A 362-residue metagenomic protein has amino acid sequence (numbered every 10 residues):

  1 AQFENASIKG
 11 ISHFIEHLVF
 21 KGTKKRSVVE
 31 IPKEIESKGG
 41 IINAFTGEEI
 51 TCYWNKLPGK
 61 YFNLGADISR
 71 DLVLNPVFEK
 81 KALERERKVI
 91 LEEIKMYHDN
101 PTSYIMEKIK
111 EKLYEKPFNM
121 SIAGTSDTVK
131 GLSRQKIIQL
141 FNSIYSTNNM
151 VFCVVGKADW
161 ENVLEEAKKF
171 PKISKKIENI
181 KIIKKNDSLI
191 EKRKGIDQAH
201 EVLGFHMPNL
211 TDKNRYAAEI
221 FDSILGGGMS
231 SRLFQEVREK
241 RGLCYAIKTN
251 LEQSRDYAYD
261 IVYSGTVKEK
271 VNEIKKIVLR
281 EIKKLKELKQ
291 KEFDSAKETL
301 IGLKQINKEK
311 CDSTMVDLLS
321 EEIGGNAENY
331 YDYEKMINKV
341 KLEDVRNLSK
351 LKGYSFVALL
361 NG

Functional and structural regions predicted by a protein language model:
A1-I35, I109, K213-L225, L233-V237: Active/ligand-binding-proximal structured segments within catalytic/core domains that scaffold catalytic residues
A1-Q2, I173, K184-K185, Y333: A glycine- and charged-residue-rich anion-binding loop/surface
Q2, K24, I42, A158 (+1 more regions): Gly/Ser/Thr-rich beta-alpha loop segments that engage phosphate groups in nucleotides
G10, R85, Y104, G228 (+1 more regions): Charged, alpha-helix-enriched surfaces in structured cytosolic catalytic cores of large nucleotide-utilizing machines
I15-T23, R70-L74, L225-M229, L279-K286: Short amphipathic alpha-helical signal-transduction/dimerization elements
V28-N179, E201, P208-N209, E239-G362: Charge-rich, well-structured scaffold segments of protease-associated domains
K176-R232, L359-L360: His/Glu-based metal-binding/catalytic segments typifying zinc-dependent metallopeptidases
